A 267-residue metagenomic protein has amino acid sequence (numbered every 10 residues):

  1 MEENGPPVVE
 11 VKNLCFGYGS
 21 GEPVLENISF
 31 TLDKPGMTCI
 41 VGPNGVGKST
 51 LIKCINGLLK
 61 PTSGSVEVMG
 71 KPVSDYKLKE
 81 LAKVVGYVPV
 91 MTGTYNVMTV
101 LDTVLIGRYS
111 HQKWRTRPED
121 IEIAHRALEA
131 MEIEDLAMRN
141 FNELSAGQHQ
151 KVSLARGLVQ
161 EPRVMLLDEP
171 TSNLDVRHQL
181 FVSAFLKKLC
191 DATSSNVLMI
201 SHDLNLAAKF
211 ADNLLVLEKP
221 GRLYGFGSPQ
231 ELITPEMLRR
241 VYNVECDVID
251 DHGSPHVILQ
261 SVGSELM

Functional and structural regions predicted by a protein language model:
E2-V11, C15-N27, K34, C39 (+2 more regions): A short, flexible loop at the N-terminus of ABC-type nucleotide-binding domains that lies
V41-P43: The feature captures the beta-strand-to-loop junction immediately N-terminal to the Walker
N56: Helix-to-loop junction immediately C-terminal to a conserved catalytic motif
G64-P72, L81: Conserved ABC transporter NBD signature motif
L105, E119-L136, E161: Conserved ABC ATPase "signature" region
N140-L144, Q148: Conserved ABC ATPase signature
M165-E169: Catalytic Walker B motif of ABC-type/P-loop ATPase nucleotide-binding domains
